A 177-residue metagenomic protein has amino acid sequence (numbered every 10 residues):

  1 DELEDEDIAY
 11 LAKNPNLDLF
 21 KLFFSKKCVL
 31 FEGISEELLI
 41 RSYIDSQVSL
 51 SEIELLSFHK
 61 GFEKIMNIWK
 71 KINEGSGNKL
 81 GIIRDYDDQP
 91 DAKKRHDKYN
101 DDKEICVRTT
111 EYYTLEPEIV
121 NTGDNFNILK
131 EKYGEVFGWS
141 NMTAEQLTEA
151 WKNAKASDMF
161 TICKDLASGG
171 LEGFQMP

Functional and structural regions predicted by a protein language model:
D1-L11: Conserved beta-strand-loop-alpha-helix hinge in the C-terminal portion of ABC ATPase nucleotide-binding domains
A12-P177: Acidic, Mg2+-coordinating catalytic modules of nucleic-acid enzymes
